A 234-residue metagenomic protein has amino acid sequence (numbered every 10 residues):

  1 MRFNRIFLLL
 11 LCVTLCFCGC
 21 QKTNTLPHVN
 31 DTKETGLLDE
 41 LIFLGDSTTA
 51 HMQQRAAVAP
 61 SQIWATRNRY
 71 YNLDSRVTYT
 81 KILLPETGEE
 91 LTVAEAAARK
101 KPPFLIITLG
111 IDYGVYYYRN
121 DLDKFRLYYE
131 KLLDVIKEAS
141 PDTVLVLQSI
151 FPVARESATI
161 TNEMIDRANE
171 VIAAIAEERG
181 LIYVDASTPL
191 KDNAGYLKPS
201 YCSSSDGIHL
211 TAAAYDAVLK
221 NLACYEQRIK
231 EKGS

Functional and structural regions predicted by a protein language model:
M1-L44, T48-Q54, I229-S234: N-terminal secretory targeting modules
G19-V29, A56, P60-L73, T80 (+3 more regions): Extracellular/periplasmic envelope-modification machinery, especially enzymes that add or remove acyl/ester groups on
E34-L127: Conserved SGNH/GDSL esterase-like catalytic core that processes O-acyl groups on lipids and polysaccharides
I42, I106, V144-V146, I182: A structural signal for isolated positions on well-ordered beta-strands in alpha/beta enzyme cores
T108-D112, I136-D166: Active-site segments of SGNH/GDSL-like serine hydrolases that catalyze O-acetyl group transfer/hydrolysis on lipids
Y129-D134, N169: Generic structural signal for well-ordered alpha-helices, preferentially at hydrophobic/aromatic core positions
P152-S234: Catalytic His-Asp segment of secreted/periplasmic serine-dependent ester chemistry enzymes
